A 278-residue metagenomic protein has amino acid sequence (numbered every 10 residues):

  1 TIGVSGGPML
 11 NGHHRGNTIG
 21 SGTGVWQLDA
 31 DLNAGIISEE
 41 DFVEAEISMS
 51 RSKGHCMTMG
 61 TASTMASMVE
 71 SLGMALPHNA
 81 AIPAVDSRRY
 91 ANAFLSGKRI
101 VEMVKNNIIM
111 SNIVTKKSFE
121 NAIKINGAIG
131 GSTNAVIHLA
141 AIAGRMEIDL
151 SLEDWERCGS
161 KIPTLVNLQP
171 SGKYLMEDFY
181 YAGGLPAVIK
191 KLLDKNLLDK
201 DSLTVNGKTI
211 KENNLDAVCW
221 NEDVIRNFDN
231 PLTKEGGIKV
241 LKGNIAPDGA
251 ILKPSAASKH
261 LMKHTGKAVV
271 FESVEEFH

Functional and structural regions predicted by a protein language model:
T1-V4: Short hydrophobic alpha-helical runs that function as membrane-insertion/retention elements
G6-H278: Catalytic or ion-coupling anion/metal-binding cores of large enzyme and transporter domains
